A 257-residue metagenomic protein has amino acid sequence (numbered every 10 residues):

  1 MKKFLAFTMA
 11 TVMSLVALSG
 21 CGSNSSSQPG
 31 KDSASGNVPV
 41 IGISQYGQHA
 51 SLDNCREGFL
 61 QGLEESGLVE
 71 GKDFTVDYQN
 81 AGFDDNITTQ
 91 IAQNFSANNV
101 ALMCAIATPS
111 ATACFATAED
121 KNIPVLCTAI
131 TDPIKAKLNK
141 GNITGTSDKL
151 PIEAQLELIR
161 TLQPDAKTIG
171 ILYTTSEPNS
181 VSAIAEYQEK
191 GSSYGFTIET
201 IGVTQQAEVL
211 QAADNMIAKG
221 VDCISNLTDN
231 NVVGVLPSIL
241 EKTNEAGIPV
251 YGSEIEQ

Functional and structural regions predicted by a protein language model:
A17-G36: Bacterial lipoprotein signal-peptidase II cleavage site
V38-S66, D77-N86, S176-S180, D229-N231 (+1 more regions): Extracytoplasmic "Venus flytrap"
I41, F59, D148-Y194: An alpha-beta-alpha
G42-S44, F95-T108, L126, I169-L172 (+2 more regions): Periplasmic-binding protein-like
S66-T88, N142, Q188-Q206: Short beta-strand elements in bilobed, periplasmic/extracellular small-molecule ligand-binding domains
F83-L102, A113-A116, E208-D222: Short, well-structured alpha-helical segments in soluble
A113, T117-I152, I248, G252-Q257: Flexible loop/hinge segments that line or gate small-molecule binding clefts
P178-E254: Pocket-lining segment of extracytoplasmic ligand-binding domains
